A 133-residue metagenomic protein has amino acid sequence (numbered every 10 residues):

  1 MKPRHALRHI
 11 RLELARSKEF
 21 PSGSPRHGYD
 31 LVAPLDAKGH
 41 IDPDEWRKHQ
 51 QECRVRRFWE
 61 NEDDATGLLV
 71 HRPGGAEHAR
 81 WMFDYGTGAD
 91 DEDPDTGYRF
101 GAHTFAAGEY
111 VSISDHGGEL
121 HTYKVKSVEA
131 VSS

Functional and structural regions predicted by a protein language model:
M1-E52: N-terminal intrinsically disordered, low-complexity, charge/repeat-rich segments that act as generic
P3-L7, S24, E62, A76 (+2 more regions): A generic structural signal for short, non-catalytic loop/turn and secondary-structure boundary residues
R8-I10, A79-W81, H121: Short beta-strand micro-motifs in enzyme catalytic cores
L12, Y29-A33, T66-G75, Y123: Broad, structure-driven detector of short, well-ordered beta-strand segments within folded domains
A37-H40, V55-E60, E109: Glycine-rich loops and low-complexity Gly/Arg-rich segments that provide flexible linkers or classic glycine-based
R47-T104: Short, conserved turn/kink motifs that form compact alpha/beta structural patches or helix kinks used as
D84-S133: Short, compact, well-ordered microdomains
